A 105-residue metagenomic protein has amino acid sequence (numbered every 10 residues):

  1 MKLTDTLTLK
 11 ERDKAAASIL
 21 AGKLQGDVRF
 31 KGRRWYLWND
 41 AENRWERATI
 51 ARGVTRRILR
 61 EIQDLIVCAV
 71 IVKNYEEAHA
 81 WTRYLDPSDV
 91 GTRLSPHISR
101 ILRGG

Functional and structural regions predicted by a protein language model:
M1-G105: Intein modules and their embedded homing endonuclease domains
